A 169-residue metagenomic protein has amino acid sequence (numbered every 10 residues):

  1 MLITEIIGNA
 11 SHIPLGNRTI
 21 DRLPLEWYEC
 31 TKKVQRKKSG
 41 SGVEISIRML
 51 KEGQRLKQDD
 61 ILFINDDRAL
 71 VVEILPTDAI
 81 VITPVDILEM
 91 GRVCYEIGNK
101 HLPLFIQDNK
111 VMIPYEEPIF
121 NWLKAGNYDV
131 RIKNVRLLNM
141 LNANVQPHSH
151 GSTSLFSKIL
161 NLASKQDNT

Functional and structural regions predicted by a protein language model:
M1-L15, I113-P114, F120-T169: Helix-rich terminal scaffold detector
M1-R55: A positional/architectural concept
K37-S39, H101, I106: Long beta-strand-rich cores associated with HINT superfamily self-processing modules
R55-L56, L62: Short, well-ordered loop/turn sites that connect or cap secondary structure elements
L70-P84: Short glycine-/aliphatic-rich beta-strand segments at the starts of folded cytosolic domains
L88-H101: Short, solvent-exposed interaction modules
